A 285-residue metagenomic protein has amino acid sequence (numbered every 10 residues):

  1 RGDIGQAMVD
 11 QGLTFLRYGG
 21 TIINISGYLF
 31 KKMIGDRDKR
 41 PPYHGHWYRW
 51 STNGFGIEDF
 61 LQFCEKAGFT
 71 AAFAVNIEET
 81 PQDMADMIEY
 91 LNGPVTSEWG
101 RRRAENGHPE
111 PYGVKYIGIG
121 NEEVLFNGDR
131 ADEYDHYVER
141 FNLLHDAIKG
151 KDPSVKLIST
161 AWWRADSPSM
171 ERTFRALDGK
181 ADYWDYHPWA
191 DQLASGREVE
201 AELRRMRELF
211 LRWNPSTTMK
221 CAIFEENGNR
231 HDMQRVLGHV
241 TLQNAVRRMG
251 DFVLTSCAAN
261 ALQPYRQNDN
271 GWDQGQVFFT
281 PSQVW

Functional and structural regions predicted by a protein language model:
R1, K39-G54, T70-E79, G120-V138 (+5 more regions): The substrate-binding groove and active-site-proximal loops of carbohydrate-active enzymes, especially glycoside
R1-Q6, D10: Extended acidic/polar, glycine-enriched regions that form or flank non-catalytic beta-rich accessory modules
Q11-R40, E58, K66, T70 (+2 more regions): Aromatic-lined carbohydrate-binding surfaces of glycoside hydrolases
G12, C64, M87, I117 (+5 more regions): Conserved, mostly hydrophobic/aromatic
N24-I57, Q62, E98-N127: Aromatic- and acidic-residue-enriched carbohydrate-binding clefts of CAZyme catalytic domains
A74-E78, W99-G107, F141, H145-S167 (+4 more regions): Aromatic-lined carbohydrate-recognition surfaces of secreted/lumenal glycan-active proteins
P109-G128, S159-A161, S167-E200, M219-G228 (+2 more regions): Aromatic- and acid-rich polysaccharide-binding/catalytic face of secreted or lumenal carbohydrate-active enzymes
M219-W285: Aromatic/acidic polysaccharide-binding cleft in carbohydrate-active enzymes
